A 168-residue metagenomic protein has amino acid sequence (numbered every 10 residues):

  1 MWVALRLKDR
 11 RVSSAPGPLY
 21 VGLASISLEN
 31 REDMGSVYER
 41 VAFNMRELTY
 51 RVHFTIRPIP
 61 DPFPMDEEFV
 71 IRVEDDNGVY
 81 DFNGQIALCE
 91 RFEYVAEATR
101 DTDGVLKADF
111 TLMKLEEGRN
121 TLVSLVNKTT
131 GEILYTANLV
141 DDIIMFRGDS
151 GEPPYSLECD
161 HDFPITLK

Functional and structural regions predicted by a protein language model:
M1, P64-G148: Tryptophan-paired
M1-E47: Short, low-hydrophobicity acidic/polar segments
L5-S14, N138-D141, R147-P153: Glycine/proline-rich low-complexity spacer/linker segments in large multi-domain proteins
V37-E39, L48-Y50, E67, R119-T121 (+1 more regions): Residues at beta-strand starts and edge strands
Y38-R40, R51-H53, V105-K107: Intrinsic-disorder/low-complexity, polar/charged segments enriched in Ser/Thr/Lys/Arg/Asp/Glu/Gln
V41-A42, I59-D61: Short helix-to-loop capping/linker segments positioned immediately adjacent to catalytic or ligand/cofactor-binding
R46-I59: A short, Gly/Thr-enriched small/hydrophobic beta-strand-prone motif that recurs across taxa
E152-K168: Hydrophobic, glycine-enriched assembly/anchoring segments
